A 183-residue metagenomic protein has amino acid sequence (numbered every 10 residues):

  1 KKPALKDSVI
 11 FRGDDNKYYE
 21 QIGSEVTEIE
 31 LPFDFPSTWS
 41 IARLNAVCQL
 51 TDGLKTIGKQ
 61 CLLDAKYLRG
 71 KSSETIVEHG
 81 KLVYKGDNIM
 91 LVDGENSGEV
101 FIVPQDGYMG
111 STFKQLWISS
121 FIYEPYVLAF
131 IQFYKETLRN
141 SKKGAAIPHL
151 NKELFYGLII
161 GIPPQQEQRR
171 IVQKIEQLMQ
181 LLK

Functional and structural regions predicted by a protein language model:
K1-V26: Extended, domain-scale alpha-helical bundle/helix-rich regions
P3-A4, S24-E25, I57-A65, S141-G144: Short coil/turn segments at secondary-structure boundaries
E20, E25-L54, K66-L68, Q165-Q173 (+1 more regions): Non-catalytic DNA-recognition/assembly elements of restriction-modification systems
I29-D34, K114-S119, Y156-I162: Short, well-ordered beta-strand elements within core beta-sheets of diverse protein domains
W39, G86, G157-L158, Q168: Structural signal for hydrophobic
L68-K71, E78-Q132, K142-G144, N151 (+1 more regions): A short beta-sheet element
I131-K135, R139, M179: Short amphipathic alpha-helical signal-transduction/dimerization elements
